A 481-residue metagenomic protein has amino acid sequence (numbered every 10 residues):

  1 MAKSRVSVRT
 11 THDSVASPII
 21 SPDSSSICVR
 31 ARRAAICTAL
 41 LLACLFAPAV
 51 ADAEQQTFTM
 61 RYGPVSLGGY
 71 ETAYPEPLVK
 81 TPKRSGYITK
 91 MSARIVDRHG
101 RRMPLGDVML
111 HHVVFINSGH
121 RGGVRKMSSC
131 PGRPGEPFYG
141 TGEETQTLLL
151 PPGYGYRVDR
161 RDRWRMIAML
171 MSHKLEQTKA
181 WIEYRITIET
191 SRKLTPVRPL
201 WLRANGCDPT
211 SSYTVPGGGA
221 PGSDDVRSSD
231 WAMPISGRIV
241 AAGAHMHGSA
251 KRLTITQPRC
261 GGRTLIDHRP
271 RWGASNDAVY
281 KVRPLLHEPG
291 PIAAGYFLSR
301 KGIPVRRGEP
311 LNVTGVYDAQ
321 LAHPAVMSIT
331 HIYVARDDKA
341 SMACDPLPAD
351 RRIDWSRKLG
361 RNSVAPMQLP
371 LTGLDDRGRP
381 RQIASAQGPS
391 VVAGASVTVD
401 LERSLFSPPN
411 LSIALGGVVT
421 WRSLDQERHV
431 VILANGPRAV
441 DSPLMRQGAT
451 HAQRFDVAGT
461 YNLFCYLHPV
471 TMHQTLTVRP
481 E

Functional and structural regions predicted by a protein language model:
M1-C28: Low-acidity, Ser/Thr- and Arg-rich intrinsically disordered low-complexity segments
S7, S14, S24, C44 (+3 more regions): Compositionally biased, intrinsically disordered low-complexity segments enriched in polar/proline residues
R30-R33: N-terminal Sec-pathway targeting helices
A35-F46: Bacterial N-terminal signal peptides
P48-A53: Sec/Tat signal peptide C-region and signal peptidase I cleavage site
E54-R238, G243-G378: Beta-strand-centric surfaces of beta-sandwich/beta-rich domains
G378-E481: Extracytoplasmic copper-binding redox domains, predominantly the cupredoxin/blue-copper superfamily
